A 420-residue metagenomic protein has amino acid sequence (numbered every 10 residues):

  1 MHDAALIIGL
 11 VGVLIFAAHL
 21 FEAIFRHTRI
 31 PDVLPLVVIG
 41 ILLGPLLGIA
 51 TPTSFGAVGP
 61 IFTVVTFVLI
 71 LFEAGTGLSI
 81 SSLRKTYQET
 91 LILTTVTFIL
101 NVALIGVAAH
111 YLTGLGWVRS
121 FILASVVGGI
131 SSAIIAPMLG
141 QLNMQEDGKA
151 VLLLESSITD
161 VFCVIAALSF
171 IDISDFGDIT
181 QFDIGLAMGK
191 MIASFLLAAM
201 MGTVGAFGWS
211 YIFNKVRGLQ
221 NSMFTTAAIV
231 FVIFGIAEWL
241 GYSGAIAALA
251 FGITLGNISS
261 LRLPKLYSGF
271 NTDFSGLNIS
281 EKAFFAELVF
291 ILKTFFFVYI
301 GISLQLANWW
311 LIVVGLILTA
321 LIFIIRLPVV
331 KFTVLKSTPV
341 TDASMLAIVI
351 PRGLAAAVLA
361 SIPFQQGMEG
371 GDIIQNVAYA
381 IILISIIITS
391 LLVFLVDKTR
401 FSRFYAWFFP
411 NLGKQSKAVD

Functional and structural regions predicted by a protein language model:
M1-D420: Transmembrane helical cores of multi-pass secondary ion antiporters/exchangers
